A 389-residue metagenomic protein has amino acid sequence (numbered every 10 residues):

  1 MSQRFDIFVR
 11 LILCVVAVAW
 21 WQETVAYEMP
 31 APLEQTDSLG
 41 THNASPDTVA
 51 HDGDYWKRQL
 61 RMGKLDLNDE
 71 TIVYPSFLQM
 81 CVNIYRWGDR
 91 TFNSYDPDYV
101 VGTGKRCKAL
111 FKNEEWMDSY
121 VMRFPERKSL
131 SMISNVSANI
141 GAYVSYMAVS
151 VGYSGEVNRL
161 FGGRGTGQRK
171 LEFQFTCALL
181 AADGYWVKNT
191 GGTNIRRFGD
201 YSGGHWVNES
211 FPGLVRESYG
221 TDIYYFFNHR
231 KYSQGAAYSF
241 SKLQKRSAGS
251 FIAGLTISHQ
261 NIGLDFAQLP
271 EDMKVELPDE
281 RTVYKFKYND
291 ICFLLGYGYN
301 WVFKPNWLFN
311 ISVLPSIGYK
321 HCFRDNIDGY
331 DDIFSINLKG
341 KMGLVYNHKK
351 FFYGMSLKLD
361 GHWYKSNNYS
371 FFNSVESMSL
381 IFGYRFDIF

Functional and structural regions predicted by a protein language model:
M1-D96, D387-F389: Cleavable N-terminal export/targeting peptides
L33, E172-K287: Outer-membrane pore/translocation modules
T103-A109, A138, M147-V149, A178-A182 (+6 more regions): Outer-envelope beta-barrel architecture signal
F111, I140-Y146, L171-C177, T221-F227 (+5 more regions): Residues on the lipid-exposed face of transmembrane beta-strands in outer-membrane beta-barrel proteins
N113-S119, Y146-S150, G155-R159, C177-A181 (+7 more regions): Transmembrane beta-strands of outer-membrane beta-barrel pores
E114-W116, M122-R123, S129-S131, N158 (+4 more regions): Outer-membrane beta-barrel translocator/channel fold
L130-S134, F161-G167, F211-V215, Y284-N289 (+2 more regions): Replace "Gram-negative outer membrane beta-barrel proteins" with "bacterial and organellar outer membrane beta-barrel
K339-F389: Predominantly the C-terminal beta-signal and adjacent terminal strand-loop region of outer-membrane beta-barrel
